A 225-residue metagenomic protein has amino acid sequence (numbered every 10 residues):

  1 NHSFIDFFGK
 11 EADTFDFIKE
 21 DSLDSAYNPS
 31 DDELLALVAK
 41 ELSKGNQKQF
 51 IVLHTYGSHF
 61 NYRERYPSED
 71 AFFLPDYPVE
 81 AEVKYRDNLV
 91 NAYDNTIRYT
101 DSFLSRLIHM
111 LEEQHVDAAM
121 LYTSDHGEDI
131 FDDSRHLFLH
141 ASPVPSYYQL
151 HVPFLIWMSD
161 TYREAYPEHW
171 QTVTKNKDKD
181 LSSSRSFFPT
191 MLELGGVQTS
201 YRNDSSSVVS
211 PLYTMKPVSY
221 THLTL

Functional and structural regions predicted by a protein language model:
N1-P78, S183-S184, P189-Y213: Active-site-proximal alpha/beta segments of enzymes that process anionic O-linked groups
D13-D21, H136-A141, E168-V173: Short glycine/proline- and charge-enriched loop/turn segments that cap or connect secondary-structure elements
F50-G57, D94, A119-S124: Short beta-strand segments
S68-N91, H169-V173: A solvent-exposed, charged loop/short amphipathic helix patch at secondary-structure junctions
D87-R98, S142-L150, R163-P189, T199-D204: A short beta-strand-to-alpha-helix junction
T96-L139, F188, L192: Metal-dependent active-site segment of extracytoplasmic phospho-/sulfohydrolases and closely related
V116-D117, T123-P167: Histidine-centered active-site microenvironments of extracellular/periplasmic hydrolases and transferases
Y220-L225: Conserved small/polar residues in nucleotide/adenosyl-binding loops
